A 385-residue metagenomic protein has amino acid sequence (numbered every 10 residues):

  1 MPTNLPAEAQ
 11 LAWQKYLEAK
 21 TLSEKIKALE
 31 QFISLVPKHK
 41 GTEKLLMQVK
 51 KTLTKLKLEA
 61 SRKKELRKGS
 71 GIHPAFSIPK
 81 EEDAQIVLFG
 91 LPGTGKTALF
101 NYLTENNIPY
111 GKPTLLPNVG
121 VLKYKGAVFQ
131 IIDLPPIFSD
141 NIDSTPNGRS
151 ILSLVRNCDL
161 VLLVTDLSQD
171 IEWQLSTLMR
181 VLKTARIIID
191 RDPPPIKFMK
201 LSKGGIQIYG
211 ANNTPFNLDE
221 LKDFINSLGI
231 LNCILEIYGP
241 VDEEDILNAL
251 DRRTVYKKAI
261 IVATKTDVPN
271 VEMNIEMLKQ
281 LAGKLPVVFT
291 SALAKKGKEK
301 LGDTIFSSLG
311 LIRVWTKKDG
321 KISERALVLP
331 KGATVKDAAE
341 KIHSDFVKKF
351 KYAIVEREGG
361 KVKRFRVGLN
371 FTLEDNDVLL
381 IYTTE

Functional and structural regions predicted by a protein language model:
P2-S202, Y209-F216: Conserved G1/Walker A P-loop phosphate-binding module
K20-S23, E30-K44, Q48-F89, T94 (+2 more regions): C-terminal-of-GTPase-core extension/linker across diverse P-loop GTPases
